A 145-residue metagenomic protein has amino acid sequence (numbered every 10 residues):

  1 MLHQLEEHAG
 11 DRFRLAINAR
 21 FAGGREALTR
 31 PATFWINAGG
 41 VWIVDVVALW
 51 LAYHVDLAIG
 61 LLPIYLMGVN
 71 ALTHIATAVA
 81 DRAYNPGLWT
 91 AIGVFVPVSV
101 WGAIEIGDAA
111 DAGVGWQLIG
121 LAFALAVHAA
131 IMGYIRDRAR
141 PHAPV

Functional and structural regions predicted by a protein language model:
M1-E7, M67-A78, L125-R140: Transmembrane alpha-helical segments that form the membrane-embedded catalytic/substrate-channel core of multi-pass
L5-L28, R138-V145: Cytosolic, membrane-interface loops and tails of multi-pass inner-membrane proteins
T33-W50, V69-N70, V94-V100: Core segments of transmembrane alpha-helices that mediate helix-helix packing or line hydrophobic substrate/ligand
Y53-L57, I75-N85, G107-D111: Membrane-interface helix caps and helix-loop-helix hairpins in membrane proteins
V55-Y65: Structural signature of hydrophobic alpha-helical transmembrane segments
Y65-H74, N85-I106, A124: Hydrophobic alpha-helical membrane segments
T73-V94, I135-V145: Interhelical loop and helix-boundary elements at the membrane-water interface of polytopic inner-membrane proteins
S99-V145: Terminal transmembrane helical module of multi-pass membrane proteins
